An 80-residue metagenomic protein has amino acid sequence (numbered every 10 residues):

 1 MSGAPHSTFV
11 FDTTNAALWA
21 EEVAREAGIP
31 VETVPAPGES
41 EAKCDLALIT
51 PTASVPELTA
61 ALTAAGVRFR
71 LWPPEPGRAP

Functional and structural regions predicted by a protein language model:
P5-T59: Amphipathic, hydrophobic secondary-structure cores in small proteins
I49-P80: C-terminal structural segments of small proteins and small subunits
